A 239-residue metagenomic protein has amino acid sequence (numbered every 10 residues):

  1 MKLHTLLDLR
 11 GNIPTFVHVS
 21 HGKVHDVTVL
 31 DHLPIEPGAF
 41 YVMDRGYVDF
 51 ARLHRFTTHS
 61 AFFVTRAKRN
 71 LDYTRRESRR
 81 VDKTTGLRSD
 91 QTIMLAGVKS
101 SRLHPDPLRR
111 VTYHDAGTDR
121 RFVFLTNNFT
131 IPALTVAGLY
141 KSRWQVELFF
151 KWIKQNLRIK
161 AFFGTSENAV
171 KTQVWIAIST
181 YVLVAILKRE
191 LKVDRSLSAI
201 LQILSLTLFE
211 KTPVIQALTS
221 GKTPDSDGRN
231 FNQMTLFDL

Functional and structural regions predicted by a protein language model:
M1-L239: Single, function-defining residue in the core of a domain
